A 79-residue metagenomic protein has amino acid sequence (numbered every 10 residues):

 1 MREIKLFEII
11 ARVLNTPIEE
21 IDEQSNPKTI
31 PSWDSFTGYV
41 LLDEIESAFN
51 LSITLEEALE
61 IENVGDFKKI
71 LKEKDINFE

Functional and structural regions predicted by a protein language model:
M1-W33, T37-D43, S47-A48, S52-E79: Phosphopantetheine-dependent thiolation modules in NRPS/PKS and related acyl-activating systems
